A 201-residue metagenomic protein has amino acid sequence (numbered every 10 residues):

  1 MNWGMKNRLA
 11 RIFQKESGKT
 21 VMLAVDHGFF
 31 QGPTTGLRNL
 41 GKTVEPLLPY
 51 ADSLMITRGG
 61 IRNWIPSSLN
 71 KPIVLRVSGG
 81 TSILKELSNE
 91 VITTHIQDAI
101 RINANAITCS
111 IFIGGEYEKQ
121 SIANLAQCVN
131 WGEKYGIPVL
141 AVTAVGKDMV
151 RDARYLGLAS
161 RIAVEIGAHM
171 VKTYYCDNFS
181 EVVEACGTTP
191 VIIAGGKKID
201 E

Functional and structural regions predicted by a protein language model:
M1-K15: N-terminal basic/disordered segments at the start of proteins
K15-I193, K198-E201: Alpha/beta enzyme core
